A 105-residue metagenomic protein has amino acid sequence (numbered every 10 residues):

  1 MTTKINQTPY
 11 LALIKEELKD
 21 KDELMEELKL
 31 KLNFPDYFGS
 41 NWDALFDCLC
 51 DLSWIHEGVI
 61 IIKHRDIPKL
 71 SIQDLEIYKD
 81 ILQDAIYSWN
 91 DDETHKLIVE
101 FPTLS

Functional and structural regions predicted by a protein language model:
M1-S105: Positively charged, polar, low-complexity stretches
